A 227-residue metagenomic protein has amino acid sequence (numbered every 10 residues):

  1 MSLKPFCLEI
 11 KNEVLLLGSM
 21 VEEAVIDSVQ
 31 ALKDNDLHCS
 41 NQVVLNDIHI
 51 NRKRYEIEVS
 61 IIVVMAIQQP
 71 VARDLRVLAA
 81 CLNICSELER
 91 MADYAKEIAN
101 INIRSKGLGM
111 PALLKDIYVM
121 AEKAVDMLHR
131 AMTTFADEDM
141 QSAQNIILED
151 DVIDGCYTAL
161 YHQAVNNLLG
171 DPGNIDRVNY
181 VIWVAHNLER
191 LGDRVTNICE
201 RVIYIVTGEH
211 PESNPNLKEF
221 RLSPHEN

Functional and structural regions predicted by a protein language model:
M1-N227: Cytosolic, long alpha-helical scaffolding segments
